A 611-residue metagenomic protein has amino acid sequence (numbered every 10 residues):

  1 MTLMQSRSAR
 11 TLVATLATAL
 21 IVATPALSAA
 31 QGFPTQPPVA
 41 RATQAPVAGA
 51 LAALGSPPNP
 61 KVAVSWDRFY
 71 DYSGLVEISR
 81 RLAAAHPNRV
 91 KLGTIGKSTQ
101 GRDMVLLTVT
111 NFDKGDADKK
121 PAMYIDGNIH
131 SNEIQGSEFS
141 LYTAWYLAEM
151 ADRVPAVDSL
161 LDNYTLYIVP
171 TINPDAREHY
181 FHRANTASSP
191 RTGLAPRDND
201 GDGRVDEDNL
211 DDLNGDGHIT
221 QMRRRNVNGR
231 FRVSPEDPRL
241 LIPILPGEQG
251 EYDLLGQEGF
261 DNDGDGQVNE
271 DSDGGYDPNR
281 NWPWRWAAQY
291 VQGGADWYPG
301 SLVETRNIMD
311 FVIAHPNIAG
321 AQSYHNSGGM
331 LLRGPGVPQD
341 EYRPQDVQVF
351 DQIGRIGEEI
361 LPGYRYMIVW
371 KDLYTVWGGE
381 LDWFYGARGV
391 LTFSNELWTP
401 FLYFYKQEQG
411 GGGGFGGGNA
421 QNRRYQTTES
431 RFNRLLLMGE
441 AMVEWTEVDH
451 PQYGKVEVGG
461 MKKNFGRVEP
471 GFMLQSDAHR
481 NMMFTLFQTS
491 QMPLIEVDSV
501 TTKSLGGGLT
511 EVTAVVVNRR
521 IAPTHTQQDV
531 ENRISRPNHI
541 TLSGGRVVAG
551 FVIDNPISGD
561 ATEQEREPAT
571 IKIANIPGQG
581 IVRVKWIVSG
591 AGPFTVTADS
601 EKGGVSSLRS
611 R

Functional and structural regions predicted by a protein language model:
T2-L16: Bacterial N-terminal signal peptides that target proteins for export
V13-P25: Bacterial N-terminal signal peptides
S28-G32, A42: Boundary at the C-terminal end of the N-terminal hydrophobic targeting segment
F33, P46-L54, N163-Y290, D382-Y385 (+1 more regions): Surface-exposed loop and adjacent secondary-structure segments within mature catalytic domains
P46-D103: Short glycine- and acidic-rich boundary segments immediately preceding or forming the N-terminal edge of structured
K91, D103, Y167-V169, D175 (+8 more regions): Metallocarboxypeptidase
G136-H182: Short helix-loop-beta-strand segments that form the rim/entrance of peptidase-like active sites
V517-R611: C-terminal beta-sandwich/jelly-roll accessory domains of carbohydrate-active enzymes
